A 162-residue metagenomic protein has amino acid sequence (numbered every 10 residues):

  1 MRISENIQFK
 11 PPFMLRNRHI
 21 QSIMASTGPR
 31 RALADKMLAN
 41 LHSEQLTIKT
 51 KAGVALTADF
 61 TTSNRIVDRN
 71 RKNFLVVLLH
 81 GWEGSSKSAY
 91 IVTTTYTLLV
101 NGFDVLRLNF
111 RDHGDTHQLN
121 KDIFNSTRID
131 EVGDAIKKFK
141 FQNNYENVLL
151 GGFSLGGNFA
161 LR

Functional and structural regions predicted by a protein language model:
M1-A32: N-terminal presequences and immediately downstream first alpha-helices
S22-R71: N-terminal cap/lid segment of alpha/beta-hydrolase-fold proteins
L46, V77, L106, L149-G151: Hydrophobic/aromatic beta-strand patches that form the interior of the parallel beta-sheet core in alpha/beta enzyme
G53-A55, F103, G157: Coil-to-beta-strand transition motifs
T57, T93, E131-A135: Well-ordered alpha-helical segments embedded in enzymatic catalytic cores
T61-Q118, K138: Short, surface-exposed "cap/lid" segments of acyl-processing enzymes
K87, R111-N147: Catalytic nucleophile-loop/oxyanion-hole region of alpha/beta-hydrolase and closely related hydrolase-like folds
G152-G156, A160: Gly/Ala-rich beta-loop-alpha elbow adjacent to hydrolase catalytic centers
